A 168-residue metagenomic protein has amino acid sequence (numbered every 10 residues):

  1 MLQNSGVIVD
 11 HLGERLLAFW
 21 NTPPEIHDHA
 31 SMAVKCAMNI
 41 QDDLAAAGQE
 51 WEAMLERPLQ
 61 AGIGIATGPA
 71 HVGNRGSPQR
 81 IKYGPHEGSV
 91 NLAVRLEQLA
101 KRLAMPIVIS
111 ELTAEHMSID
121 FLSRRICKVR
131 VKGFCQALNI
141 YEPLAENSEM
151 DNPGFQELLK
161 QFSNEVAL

Functional and structural regions predicted by a protein language model:
L2-M32, A46-G88, E115-S118, F134 (+1 more regions): Catalytic core of nucleotidyl cyclases, primarily class III adenylyl/guanylyl cyclases
S31-D42: Amphipathic alpha-helical segments that line or abut small-molecule/effector binding pockets and mediate allosteric
I40, I65, L96: Regulatory helix in c-di-GMP signaling enzymes, encompassing the GGDEF I-site helix and an analogous surface helix
D43, L92-R95: Residue-level recognition of specific faces of alpha-helices
A70, A93, L99-A167: Cytosolic regulatory/linker segments at or just downstream of nucleotide-handling modules in signal-transduction
